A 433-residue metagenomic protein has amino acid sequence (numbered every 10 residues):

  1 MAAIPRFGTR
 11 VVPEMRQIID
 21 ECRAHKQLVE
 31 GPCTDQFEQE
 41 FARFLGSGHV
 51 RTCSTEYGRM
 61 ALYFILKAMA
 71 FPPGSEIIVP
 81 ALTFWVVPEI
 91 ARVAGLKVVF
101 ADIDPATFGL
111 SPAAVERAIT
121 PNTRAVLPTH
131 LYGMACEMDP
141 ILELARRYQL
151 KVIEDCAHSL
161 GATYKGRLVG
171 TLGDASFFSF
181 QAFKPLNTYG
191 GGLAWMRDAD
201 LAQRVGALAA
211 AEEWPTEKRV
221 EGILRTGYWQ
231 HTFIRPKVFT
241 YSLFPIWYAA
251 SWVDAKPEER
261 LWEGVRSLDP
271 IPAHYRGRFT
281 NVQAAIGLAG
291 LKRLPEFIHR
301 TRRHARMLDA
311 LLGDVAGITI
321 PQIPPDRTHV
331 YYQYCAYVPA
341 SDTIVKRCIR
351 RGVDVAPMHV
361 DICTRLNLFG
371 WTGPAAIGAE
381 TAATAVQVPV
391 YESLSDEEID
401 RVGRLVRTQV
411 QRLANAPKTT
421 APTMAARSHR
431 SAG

Functional and structural regions predicted by a protein language model:
M1-P32, G264-I271, V282, P389: N-terminal "arm"/small-domain region of PLP-dependent enzymes with the aminotransferase-like
Q27, P32-E76, I90-A94, F100-D102 (+1 more regions): Phosphate-binding glycine-rich loop
T34-A42, G46-V50, A113, A125-L127 (+3 more regions): PLP-dependent aminotransferase class I/II
C53, I78, V99, V152-I153 (+3 more regions): Structural detector of well-ordered beta-strand residues that form the stable sheet scaffold of enzyme domains
G58, T83, Y391: Conserved glycine-rich SAM-binding loop
K67-S159, T163: PLP-dependent aminotransferase-like
E154-T188, S267: Conserved active-site segment immediately N-terminal to the catalytic lysine that forms the internal aldimine
T188-A194: Glycine-rich phosphate-binding loop of ATP-grasp-fold ATP-dependent ligases
